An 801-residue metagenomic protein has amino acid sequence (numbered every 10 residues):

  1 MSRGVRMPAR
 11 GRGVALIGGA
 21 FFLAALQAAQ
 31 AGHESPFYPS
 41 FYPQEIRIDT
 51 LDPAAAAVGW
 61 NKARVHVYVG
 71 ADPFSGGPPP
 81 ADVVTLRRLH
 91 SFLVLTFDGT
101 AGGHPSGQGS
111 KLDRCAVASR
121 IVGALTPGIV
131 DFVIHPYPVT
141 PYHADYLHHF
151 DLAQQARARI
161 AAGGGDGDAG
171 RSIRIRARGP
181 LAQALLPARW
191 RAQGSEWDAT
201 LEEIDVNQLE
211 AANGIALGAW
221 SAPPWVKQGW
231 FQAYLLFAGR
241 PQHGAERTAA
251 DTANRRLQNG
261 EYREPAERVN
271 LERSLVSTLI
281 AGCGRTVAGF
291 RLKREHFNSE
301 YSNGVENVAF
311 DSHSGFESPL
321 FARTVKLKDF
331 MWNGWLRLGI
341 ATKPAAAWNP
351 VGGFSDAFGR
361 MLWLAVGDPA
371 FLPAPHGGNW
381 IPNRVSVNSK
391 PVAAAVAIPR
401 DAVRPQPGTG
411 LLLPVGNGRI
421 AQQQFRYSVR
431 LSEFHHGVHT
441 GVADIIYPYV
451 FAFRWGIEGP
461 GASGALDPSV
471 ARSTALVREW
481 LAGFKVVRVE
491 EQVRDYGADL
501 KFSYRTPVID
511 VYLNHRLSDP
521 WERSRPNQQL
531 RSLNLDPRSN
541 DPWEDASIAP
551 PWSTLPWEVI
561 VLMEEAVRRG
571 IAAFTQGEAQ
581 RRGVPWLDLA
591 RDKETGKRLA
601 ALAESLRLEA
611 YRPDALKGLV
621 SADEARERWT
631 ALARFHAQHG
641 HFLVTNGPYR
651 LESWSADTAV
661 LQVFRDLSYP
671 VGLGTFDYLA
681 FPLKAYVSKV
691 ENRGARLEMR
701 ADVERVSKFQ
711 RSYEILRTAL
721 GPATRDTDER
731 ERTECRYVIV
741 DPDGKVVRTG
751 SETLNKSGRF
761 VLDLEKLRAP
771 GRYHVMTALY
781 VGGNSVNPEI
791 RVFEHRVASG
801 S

Functional and structural regions predicted by a protein language model:
G32-Q44, T248-A253, N270-R273, R294-G304 (+9 more regions): Surface-exposed, Gly/Pro/Thr- and Asp/Glu-enriched linker/hinge segments that connect structured elements
G32-Y38, Q44-T100, P187-Q232, W654 (+1 more regions): Extracellular/periplasmic solute-recognition and catalytic clefts
H33-L51, V67-V69, A169-G179, A199 (+5 more regions): Short, well-ordered beta-strand elements
S35-F41, P78-K111, L147-A162, G218-T252 (+5 more regions): Short, solvent-exposed loop/beta-turn-alpha elements that line the ligand-binding surface or hinge of extracytoplasmic
G59, G103-A116, P399-G464, V511: Aromatic- and charge-enriched surface segment that lines or borders ligand/interaction sites
G102-A153, E261-R263, L271, L275-G289 (+3 more regions): Periplasmic-binding protein-like
P127-V130, D168-I175, T248-S299, G334 (+6 more regions): Bilobed periplasmic-binding protein-like "clamshell/Venus-flytrap" ligand-binding domains
V429-S432, A701-T727: Short amphipathic, basic-aromatic surface patches that mediate peripheral association with negatively charged
